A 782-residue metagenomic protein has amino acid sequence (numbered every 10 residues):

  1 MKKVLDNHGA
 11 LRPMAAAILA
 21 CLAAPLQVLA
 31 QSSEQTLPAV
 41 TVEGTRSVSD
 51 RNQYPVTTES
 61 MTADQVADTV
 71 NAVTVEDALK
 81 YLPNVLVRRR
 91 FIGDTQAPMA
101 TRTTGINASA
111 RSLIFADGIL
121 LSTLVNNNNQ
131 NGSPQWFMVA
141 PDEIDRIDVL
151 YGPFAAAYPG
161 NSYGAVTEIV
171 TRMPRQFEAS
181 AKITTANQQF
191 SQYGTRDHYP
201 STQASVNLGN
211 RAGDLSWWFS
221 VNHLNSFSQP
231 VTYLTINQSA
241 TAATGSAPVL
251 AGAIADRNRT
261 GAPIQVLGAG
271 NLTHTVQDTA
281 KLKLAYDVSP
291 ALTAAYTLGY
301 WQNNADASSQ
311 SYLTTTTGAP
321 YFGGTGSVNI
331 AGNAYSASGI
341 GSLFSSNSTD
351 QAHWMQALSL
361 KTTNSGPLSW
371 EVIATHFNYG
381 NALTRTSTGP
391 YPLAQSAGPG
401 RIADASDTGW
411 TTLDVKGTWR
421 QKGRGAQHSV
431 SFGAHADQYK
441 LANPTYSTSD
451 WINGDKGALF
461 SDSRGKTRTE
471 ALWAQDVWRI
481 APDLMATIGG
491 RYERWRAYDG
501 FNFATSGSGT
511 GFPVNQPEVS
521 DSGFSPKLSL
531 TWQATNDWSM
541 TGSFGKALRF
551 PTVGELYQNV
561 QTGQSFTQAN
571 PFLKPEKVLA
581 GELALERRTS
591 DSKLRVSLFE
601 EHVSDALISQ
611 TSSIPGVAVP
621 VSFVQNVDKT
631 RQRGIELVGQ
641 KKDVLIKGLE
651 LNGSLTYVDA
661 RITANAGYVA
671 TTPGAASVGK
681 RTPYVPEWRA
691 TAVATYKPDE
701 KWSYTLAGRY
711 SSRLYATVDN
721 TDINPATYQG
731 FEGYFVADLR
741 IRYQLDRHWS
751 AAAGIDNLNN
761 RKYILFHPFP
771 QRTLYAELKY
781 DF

Functional and structural regions predicted by a protein language model:
P38-V70, T95-P98, N126, T184: N-terminal periplasmic "start-of-domain" segments of outer-membrane beta-barrel proteins
E76-T123: Extracytoplasmic beta-strand/coil segments of soluble accessory domains associated with Gram-negative outer-membrane
I119-P153: Short acidic/polar hinge/loop motifs at secondary-structure boundaries that mediate gating or recognition
K182, P482-A486, K593, F599-V603 (+3 more regions): Gram-negative outer-membrane beta-barrel transporters
R196-S308, A352-A357, K361, E470 (+1 more regions): Transmembrane beta-barrel wall of Gram-negative outer-membrane proteins
A285-W301, I340, F344-S508, N515 (+5 more regions): Face-selective signature of the C-terminal outer-membrane beta-barrel domain
G341-M355, L360, S461-T469, Q516-S525 (+7 more regions): Outer-membrane beta-barrel signature, preferentially recognizing the C-terminal barrel domain of Gram-negative
Q438-S449, R496-G507, E518, W532 (+5 more regions): Surface-exposed extracellular loop regions of Gram-negative outer-membrane beta-barrel proteins, predominantly
